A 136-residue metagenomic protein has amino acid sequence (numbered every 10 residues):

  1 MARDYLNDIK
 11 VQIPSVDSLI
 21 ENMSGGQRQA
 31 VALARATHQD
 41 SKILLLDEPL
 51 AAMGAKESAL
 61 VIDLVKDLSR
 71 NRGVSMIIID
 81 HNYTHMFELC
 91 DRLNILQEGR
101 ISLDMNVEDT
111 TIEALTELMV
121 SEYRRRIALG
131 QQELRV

Functional and structural regions predicted by a protein language model:
M1-V136: Glycine-rich phosphate-binding loops of nucleotide-dependent enzymes
